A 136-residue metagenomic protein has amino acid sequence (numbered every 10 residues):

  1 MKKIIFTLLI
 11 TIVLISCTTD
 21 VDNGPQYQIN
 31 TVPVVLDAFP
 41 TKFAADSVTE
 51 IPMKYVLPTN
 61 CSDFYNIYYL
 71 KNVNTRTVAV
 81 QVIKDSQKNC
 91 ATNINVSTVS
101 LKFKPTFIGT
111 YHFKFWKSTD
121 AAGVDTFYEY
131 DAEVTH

Functional and structural regions predicted by a protein language model:
K2-V35: Bacterial Sec-dependent N-terminal signal peptides
Q26-H136: First exposed extracellular module after export/assembly in secreted or surface-exposed proteins
